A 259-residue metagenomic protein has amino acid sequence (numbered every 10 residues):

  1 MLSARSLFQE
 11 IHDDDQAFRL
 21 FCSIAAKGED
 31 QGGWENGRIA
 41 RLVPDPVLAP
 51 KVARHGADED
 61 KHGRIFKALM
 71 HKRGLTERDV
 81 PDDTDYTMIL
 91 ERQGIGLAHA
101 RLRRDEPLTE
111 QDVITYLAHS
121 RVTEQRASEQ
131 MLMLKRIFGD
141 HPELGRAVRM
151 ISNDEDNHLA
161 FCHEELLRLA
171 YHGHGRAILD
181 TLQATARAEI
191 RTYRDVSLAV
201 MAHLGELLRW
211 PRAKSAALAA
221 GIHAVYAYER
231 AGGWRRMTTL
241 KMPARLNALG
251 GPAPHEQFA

Functional and structural regions predicted by a protein language model:
M1-A259: Non-heme di-metal
